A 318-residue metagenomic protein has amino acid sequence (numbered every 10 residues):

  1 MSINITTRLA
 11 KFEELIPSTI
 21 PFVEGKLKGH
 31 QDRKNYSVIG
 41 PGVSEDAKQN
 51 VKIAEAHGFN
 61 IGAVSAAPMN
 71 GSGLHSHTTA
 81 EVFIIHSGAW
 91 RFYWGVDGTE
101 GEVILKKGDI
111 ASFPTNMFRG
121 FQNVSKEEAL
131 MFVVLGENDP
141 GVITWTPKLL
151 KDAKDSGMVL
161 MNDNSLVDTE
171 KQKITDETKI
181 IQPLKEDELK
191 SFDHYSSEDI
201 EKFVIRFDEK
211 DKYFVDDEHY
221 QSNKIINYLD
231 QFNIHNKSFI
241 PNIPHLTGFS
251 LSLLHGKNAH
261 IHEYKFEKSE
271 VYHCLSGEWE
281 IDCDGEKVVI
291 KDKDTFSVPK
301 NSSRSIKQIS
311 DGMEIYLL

Functional and structural regions predicted by a protein language model:
M1-H57, M161-H255: A short, N-terminal "cap"/entry segment at the start of jelly-roll beta-barrel domains of the cupin/DSBH fold
N4, F118-F203, F207-D208, S303-L318: Double-stranded beta-helix
G42-Q49, N60-H77, K237, G248-E267 (+1 more regions): Conserved short histidine dyad/triad with adjacent acidic residue
Q49-A54, G71-H77, W94, E102-V103 (+4 more regions): Short histidine-centered beta-strand/loop micro-motifs that create catalytic or ligand/metal-coordination sites
H57, G62, R91-W94, E100-V103 (+8 more regions): Ligand-binding pocket scaffold of soluble enzyme catalytic domains
P68, T78-R91, G95-V96, A259 (+1 more regions): Glycine- and acidic-residue-biased ligand/ion/polar-headgroup-sensing regions
V96-P114, G285-N301: Short acidic-glycine-tyrosine-enriched beta hairpin
